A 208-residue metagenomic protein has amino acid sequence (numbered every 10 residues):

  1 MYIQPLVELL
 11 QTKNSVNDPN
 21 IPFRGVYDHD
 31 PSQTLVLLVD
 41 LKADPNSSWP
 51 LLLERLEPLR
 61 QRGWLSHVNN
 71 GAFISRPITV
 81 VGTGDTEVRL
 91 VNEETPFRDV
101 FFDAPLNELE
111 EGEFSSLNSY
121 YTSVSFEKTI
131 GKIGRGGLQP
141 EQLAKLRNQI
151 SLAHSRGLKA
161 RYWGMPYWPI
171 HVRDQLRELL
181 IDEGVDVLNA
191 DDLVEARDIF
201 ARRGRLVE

Functional and structural regions predicted by a protein language model:
M1-E208: Catalytic cores of phosphodiester-bond hydrolases, prominently lipid phosphodiesterases
